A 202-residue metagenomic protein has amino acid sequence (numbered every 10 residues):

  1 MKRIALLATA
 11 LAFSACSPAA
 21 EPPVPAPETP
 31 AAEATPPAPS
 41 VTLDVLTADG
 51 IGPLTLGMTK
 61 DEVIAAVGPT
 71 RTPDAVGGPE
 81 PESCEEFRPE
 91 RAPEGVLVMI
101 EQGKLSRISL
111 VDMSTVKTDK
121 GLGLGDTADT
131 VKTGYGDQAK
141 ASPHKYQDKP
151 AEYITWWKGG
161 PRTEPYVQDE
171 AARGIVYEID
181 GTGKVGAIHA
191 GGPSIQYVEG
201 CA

Functional and structural regions predicted by a protein language model:
M1-S14: Sec-dependent bacterial lipoprotein signal peptides
C16-A19: Bacterial signal peptide processing site
A26-D61, A65, A202: N-terminal low-complexity, Pro/Thr/Ser-rich intrinsically disordered segments that act as propeptides or flexible
S40-D49, S106-V116: Acidic/histidine-rich, surface-exposed loop or edge segments in extracytoplasmic proteins
K60-E101, A128-T182, G192-V198: A cross-family detector of function-defining hotspots
K120: Glycine-rich loop/hinge motif
G186-H189: Structured C-terminal subdomain patch of bacterial secreted/periplasmic proteins
